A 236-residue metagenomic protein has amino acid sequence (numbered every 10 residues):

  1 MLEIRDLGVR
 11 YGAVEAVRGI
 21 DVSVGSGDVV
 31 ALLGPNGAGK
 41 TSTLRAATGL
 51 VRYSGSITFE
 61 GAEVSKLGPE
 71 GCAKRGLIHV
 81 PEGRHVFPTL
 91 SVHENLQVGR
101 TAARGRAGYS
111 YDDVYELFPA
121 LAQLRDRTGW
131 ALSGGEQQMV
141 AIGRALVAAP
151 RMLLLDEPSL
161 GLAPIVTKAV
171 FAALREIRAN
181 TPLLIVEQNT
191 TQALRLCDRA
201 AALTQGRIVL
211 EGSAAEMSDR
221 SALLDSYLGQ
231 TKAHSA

Functional and structural regions predicted by a protein language model:
M1-A236: Glycine-rich phosphate-binding loops of nucleotide-dependent enzymes
